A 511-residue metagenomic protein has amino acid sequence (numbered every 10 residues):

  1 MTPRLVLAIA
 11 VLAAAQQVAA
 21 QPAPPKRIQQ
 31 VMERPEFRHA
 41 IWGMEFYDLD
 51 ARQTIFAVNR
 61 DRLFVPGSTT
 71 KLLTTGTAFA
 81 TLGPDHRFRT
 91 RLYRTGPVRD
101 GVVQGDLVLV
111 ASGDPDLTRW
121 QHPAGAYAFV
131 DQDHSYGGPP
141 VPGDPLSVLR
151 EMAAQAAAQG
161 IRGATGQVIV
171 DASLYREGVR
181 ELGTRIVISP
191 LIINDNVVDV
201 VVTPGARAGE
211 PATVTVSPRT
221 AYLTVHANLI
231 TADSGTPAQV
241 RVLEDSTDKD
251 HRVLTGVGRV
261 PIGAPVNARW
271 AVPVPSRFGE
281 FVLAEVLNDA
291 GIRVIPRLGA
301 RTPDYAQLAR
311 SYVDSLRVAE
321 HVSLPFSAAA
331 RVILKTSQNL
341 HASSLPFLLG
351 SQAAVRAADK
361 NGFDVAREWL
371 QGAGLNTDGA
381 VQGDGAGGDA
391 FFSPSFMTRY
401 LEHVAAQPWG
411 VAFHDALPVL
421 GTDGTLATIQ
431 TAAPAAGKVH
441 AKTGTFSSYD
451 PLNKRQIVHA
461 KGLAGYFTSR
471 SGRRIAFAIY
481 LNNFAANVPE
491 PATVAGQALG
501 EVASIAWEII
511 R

Functional and structural regions predicted by a protein language model:
M1-V6: Bacterial N-terminal signal peptides that target proteins for export
L7-A8, V18: Cleavable N-terminal signal peptides
A14-A15: N-terminal signal peptide c-region/cleavage motif recognized by signal peptidases
Q21-R34, A80-T377, S471, V494-Q497 (+1 more regions): Conserved serine DD-peptidase/penicillin-binding transpeptidase domain and beta-lactam-recognizing active-site
I28, R52, K71-A78, V168 (+7 more regions): Residue-level preference for non-acidic, small/hydrophobic
E33-V58, G299: A short, well-structured edge-of-sheet supersecondary motif
I55-A57, S147, S343-R511: Small-residue-rich helix-loop
A57-T77: Short active-site loop at a secondary-structure junction that contains or immediately precedes the catalytic residue(s)
